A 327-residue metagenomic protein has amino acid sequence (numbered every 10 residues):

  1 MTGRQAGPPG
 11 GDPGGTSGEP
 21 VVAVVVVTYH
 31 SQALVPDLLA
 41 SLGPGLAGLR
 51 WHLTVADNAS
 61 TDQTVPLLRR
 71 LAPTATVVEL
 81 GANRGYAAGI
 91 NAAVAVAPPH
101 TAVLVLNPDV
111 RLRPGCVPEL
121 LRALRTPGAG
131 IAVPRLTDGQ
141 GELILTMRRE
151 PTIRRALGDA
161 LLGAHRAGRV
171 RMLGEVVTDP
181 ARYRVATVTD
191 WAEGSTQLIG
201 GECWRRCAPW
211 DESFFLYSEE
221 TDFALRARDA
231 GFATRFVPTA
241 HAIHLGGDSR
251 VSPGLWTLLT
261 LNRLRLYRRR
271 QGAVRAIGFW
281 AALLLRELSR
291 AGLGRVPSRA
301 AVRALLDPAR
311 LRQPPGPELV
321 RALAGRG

Functional and structural regions predicted by a protein language model:
S31-L46: Short, well-formed alpha-helical segments that are part of the catalytic scaffolds of diverse glycosyltransferases
S41, D57-V65, A82: A conserved acidic beta->alpha catalytic loop
E79-P98: Glycine-rich, basic loop-to-helix element that forms the pyrophosphate-binding segment of sugar-nucleotide handling
H100-R111: Short beta-strand-to-loop acidic/aromatic patch adjacent to the donor-nucleotide binding site
P114-T146: Conserved donor NDP-sugar-binding/catalytic core segment of glycosyltransferases
P151-T189: Short, flexible, basic/aromatic active-site loop/helix in glycosyltransferases
R182-V185, D190-H241: A short, conserved alpha-helix in the catalytic core of glycosyltransferases
G254-L264, R268, A273-G327: Non-catalytic, C-terminal membrane-associated alpha-helical segments of glycosyltransferases
